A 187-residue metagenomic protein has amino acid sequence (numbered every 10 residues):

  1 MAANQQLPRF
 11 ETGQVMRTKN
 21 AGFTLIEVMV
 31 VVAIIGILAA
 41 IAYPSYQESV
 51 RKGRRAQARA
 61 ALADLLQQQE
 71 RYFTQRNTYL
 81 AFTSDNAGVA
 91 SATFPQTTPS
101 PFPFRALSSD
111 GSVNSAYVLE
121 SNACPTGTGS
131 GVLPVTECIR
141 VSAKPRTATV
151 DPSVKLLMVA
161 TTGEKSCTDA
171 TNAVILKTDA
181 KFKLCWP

Functional and structural regions predicted by a protein language model:
M1-F23: N-terminal leader/signal peptides at the extreme start of proteins
A2-Q6, Q75-P187: Periplasmic/extracellular, small/polar-rich flexible segments of pilin-like filament-forming proteins
V15-V50: N-terminal single-pass transmembrane signal-anchor helix
N20, K52-A56, A60, S130-P134 (+1 more regions): Residues at secondary-structure transition points
F23, I37, R54, T78 (+1 more regions): Gly/Ser/Thr-rich helix-start
L25-V28, Q69, A143: Conserved hydrophobic beta-strand within the GNAT/NAT acetyltransferase core sheet that lines the active-site cleft
E48, K52-A56, A63-D85: Alpha-helix exit/C-cap motif
